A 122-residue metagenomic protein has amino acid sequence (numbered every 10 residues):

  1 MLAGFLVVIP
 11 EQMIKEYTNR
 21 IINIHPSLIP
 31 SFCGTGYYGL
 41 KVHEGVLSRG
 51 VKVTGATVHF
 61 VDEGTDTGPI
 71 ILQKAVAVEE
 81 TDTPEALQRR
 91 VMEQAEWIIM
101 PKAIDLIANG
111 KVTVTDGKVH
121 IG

Functional and structural regions predicted by a protein language model:
M1-G117: Donor/substrate-binding cores of folate-linked one-carbon enzymes
V119-G122: Generic recognition of long tandem-repeat/solenoid scaffolds
